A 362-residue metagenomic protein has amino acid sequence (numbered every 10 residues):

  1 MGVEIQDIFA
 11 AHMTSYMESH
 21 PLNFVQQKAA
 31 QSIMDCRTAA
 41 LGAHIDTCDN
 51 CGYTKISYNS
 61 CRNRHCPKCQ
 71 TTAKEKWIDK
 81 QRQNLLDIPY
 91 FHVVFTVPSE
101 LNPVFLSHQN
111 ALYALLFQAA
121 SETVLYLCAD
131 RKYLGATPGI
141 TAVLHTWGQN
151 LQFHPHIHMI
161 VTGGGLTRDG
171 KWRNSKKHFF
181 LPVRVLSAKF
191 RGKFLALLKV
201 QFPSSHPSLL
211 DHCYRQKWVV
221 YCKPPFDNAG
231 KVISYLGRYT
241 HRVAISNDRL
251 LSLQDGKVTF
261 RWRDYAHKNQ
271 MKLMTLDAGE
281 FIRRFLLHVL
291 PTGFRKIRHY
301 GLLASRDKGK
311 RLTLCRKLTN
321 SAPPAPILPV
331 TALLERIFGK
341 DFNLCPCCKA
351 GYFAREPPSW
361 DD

Functional and structural regions predicted by a protein language model:
M1-D362: Beta->alpha loop/short-helix hinge microenvironment recognizer with preference for catalytic Tyr/His contexts
